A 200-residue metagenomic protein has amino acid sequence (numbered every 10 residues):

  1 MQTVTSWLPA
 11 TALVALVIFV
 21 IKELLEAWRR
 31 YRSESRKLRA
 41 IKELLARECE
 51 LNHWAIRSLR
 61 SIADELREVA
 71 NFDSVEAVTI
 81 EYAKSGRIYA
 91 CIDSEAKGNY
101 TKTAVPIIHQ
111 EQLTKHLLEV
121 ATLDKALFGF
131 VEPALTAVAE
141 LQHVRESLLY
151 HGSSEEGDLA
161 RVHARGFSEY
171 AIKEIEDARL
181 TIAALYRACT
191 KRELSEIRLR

Functional and structural regions predicted by a protein language model:
M1-R32: Membrane-embedded hydrophobic alpha-helical segments
L13-V17, A27, E34, K102 (+2 more regions): Generic structural signal for short, flexible, solvent-exposed coil/loop and linker residues
I18, L25-E26, L38, L141 (+2 more regions): General helical secondary-structure elements
W28-E50: Juxtamembrane membrane-water interface segments immediately C-terminal to a transmembrane helix
E43, R47, L51-R200: Interfacial alpha-helical end/capping and short helix-turn segments at domain and membrane boundaries
